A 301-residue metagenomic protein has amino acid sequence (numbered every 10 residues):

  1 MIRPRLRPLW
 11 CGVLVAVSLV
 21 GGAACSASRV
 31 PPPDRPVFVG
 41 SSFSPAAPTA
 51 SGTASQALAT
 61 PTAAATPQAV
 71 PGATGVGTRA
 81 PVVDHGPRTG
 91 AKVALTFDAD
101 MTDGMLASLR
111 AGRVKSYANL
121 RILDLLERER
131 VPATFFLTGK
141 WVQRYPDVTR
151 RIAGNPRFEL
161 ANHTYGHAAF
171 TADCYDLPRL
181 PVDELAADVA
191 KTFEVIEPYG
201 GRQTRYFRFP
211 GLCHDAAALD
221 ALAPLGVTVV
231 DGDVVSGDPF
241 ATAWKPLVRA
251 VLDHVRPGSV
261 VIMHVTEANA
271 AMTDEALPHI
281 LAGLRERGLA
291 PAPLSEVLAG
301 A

Functional and structural regions predicted by a protein language model:
I2-V13: Bacterial N-terminal signal peptides that target proteins for export
G12-G22: Bacterial N-terminal signal peptides
G21, A161, V230: Conserved Rossmann-like nucleotide-binding pocket used by diverse enzymes that bind dinucleotide cofactors
G21-V39: C-terminal region of N-terminal signal peptides and the immediate post-cleavage residues of exported proteins
P36-V37, S42-V70: Ser/Thr-rich, Proline-interspersed low-complexity disordered segments
L58-A161, G166-L177, V195: Active-site beta->alpha N-cap acidic-glycine motif
Q143-V148, G166-A290, S295-A301: Catalytic domains of cell-wall/extracellular-matrix polysaccharide-remodeling enzymes, centered on de-N-acetylation
